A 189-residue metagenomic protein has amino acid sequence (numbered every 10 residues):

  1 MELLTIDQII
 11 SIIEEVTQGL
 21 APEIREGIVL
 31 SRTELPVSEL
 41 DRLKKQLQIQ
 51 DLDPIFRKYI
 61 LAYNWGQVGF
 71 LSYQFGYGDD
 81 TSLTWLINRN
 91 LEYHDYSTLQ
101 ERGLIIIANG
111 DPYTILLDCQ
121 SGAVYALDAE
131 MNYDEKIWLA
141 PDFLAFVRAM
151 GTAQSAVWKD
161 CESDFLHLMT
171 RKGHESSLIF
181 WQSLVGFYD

Functional and structural regions predicted by a protein language model:
M1-I115, S176-D189: A surface-exposed partner-binding patch
M1-L4, D134, W138, K172: Alpha-helix boundary/N-cap detector
L61-N64, V68, E130, R148-G151 (+2 more regions): Short linear sequence elements within intrinsically disordered, low-complexity coil regions
G66, Y113, A123, T152-A153: Short loop/turn segments at secondary-structure transitions that flank enzyme active sites
Q74-R89, V124-A129, W158-H167: A short, terminal or domain-edge coil/loop segment
D118-S121: Short acidic-glycine loop/turn motifs at beta-strand connectors
Y125-K159: Compact, glycine/acidic-enriched structural inserts
Q154-D189: Acidic, proline/glycine-rich low-complexity IDRs
